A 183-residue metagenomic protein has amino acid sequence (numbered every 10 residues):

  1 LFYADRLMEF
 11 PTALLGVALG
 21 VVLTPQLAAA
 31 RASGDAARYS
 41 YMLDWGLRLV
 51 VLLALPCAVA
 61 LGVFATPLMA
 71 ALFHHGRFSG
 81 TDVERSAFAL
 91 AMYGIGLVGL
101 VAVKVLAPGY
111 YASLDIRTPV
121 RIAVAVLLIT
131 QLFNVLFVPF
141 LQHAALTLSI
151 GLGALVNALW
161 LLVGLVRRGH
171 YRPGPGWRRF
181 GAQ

Functional and structural regions predicted by a protein language model:
L1-Q183: Membrane-embedded alpha-helical bundles of multi-pass transporters/translocases, especially carrier/permease families
